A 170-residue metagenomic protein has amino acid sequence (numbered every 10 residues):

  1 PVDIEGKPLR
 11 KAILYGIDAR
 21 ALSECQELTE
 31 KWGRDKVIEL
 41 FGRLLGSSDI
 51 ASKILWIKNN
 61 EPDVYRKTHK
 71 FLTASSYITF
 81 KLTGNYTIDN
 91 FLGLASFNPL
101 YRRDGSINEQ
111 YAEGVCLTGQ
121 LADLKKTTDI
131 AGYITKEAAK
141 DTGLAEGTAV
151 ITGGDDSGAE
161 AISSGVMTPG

Functional and structural regions predicted by a protein language model:
P1-V2, F97, A159-S163: Short beta-strand scaffold segments in enzyme catalytic cores
E5, A12, V37-D155: Gly/Ser/Thr-rich active-site cleft segment
D18: Carbohydrate-associated surface elements
A21, S52, W56, G158-A159 (+1 more regions): Hydrophobic side chains within alpha-helical segments
E24: Active-site metal-coordination/substrate-binding segment of hydrolases, especially metallo-dependent peptidases
S163-P169: Alpha-helix C-terminal capping segments
